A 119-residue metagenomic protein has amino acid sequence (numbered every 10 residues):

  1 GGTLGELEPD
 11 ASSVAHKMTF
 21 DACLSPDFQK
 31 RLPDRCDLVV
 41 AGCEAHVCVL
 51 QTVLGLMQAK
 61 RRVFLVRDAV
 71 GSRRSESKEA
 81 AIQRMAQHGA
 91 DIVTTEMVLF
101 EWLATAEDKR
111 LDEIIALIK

Functional and structural regions predicted by a protein language model:
G1-K119: Active-site-adjacent betaalpha module
